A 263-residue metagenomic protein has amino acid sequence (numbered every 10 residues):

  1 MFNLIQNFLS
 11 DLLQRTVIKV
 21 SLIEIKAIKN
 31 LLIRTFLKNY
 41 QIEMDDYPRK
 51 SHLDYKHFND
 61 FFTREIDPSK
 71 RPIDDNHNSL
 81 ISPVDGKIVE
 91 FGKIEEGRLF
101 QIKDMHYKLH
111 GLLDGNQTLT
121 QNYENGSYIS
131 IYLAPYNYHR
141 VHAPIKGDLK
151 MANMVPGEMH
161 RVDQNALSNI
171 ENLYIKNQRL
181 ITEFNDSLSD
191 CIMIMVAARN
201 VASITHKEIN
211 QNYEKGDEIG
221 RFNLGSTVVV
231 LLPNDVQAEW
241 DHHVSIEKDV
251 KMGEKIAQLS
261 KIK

Functional and structural regions predicted by a protein language model:
M1-K263: Contiguous, well-folded functional domains in the mature portion of proteins
